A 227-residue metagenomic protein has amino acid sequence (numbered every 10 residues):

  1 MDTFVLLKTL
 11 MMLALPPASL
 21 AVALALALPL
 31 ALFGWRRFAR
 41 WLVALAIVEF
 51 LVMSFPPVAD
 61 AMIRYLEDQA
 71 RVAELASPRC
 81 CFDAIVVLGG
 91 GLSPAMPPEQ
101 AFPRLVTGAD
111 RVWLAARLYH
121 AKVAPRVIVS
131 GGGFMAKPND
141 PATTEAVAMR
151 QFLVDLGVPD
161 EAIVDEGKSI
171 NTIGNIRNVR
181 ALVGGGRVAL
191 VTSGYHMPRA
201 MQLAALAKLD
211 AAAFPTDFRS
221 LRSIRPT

Functional and structural regions predicted by a protein language model:
M1-A31: Membrane-embedded alpha-helical segments of integral membrane proteins
A31-R40: Membrane-interface helix-boundary motifs at transmembrane edges
W41-P56: Hydrophobic membrane-insertion alpha-helices, especially the h-region of bacterial N-terminal signal peptides
V52, P56-T227: A structural signal for short, hydrophobic/glycine-enriched beta-strand patches
